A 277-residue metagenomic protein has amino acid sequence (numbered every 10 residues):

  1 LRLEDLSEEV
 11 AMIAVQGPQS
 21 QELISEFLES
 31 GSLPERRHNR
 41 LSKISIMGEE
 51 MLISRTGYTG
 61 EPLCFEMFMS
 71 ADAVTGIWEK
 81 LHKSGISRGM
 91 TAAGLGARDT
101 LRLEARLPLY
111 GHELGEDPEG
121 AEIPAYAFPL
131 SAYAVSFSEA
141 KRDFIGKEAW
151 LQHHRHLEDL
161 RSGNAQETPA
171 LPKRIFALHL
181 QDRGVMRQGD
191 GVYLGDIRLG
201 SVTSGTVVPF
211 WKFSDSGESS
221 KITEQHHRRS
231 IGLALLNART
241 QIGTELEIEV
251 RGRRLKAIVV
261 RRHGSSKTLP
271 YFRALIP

Functional and structural regions predicted by a protein language model:
L1-L171: Glycine-rich, acidic
A125-P277: Glycine-rich, small/acidic residue-mixed loop/short-helix segments
